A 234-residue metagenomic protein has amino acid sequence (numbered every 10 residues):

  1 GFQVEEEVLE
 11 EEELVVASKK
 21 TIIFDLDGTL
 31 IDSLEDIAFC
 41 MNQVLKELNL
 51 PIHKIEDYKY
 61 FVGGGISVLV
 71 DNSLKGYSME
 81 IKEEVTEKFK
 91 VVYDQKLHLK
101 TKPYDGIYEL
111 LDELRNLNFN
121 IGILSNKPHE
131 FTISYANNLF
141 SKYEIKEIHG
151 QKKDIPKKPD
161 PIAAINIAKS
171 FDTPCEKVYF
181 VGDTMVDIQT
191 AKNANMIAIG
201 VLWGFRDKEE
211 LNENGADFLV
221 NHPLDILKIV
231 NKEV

Functional and structural regions predicted by a protein language model:
G1-L14: Periodic low-complexity repeat segments enriched in small/acidic residues
V15-Y60: Active-site neighborhood of HAD-like aspartate-dependent phosphohydrolases
V44-L45, G65-M79, Y135, I167-A168: Helix-loop "lid/cap" segments that line or gate small-molecule binding pockets
N72-E109: Metal-dependent phosphoesterase signature
Q95-I123, H129-I133, P161: Short, acidic loop-to-helix structural element flanking the phosphoryl-transfer center in phosphate-processing enzymes
L99-K102, P128-V181, M185-A194, K208-E210: Substrate-recognition "cap/lid" segment bordering the active-site pocket of phosphatases
L117-F119, F171-K177, E233: Glycine-rich phosphate-binding loop signature in dinucleotide/nucleotide-binding domains
F218-H222: Short acidic-hydrophobic, aromatic-tinged amphipathic segments that line or gate anion-handling sites
